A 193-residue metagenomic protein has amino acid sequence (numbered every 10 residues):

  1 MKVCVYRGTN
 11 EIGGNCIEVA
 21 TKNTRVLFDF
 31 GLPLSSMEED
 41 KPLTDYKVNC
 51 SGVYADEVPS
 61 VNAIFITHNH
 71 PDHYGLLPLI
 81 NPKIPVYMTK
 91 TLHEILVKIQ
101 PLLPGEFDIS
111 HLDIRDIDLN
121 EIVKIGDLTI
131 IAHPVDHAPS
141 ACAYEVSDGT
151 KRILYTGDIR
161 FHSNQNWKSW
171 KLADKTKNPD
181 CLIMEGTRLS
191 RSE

Functional and structural regions predicted by a protein language model:
M1-E11, N15-F65, P71-E193: His/Asp/Glu-rich metal-coordinating catalytic cores of metallo-dependent phosphodiesterases/hydrolases acting on
